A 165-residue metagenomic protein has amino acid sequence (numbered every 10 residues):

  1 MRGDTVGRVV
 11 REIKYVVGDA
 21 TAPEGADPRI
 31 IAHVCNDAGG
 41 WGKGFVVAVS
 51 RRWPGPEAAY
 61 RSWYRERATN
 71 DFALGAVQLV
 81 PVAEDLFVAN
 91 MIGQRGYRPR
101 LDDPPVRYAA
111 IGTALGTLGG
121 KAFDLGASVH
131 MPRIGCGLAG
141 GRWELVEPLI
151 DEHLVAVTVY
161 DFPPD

Functional and structural regions predicted by a protein language model:
R2-D165: Macrodomain-like recognition of ADP-ribose-binding/processing modules
